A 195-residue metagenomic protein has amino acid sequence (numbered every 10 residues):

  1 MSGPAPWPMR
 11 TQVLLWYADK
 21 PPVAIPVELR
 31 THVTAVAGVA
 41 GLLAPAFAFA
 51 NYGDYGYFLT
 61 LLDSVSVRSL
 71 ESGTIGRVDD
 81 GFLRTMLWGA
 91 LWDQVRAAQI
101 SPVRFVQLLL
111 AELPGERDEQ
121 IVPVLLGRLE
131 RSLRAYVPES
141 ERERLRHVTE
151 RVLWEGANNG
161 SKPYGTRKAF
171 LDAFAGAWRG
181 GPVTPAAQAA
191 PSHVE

Functional and structural regions predicted by a protein language model:
M1-E195: Non-catalytic accessory/interaction domains
